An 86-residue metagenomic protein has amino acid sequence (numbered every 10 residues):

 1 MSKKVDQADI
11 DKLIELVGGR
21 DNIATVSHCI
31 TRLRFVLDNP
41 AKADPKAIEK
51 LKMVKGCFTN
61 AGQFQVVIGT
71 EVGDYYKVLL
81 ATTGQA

Functional and structural regions predicted by a protein language model:
K3-A86: Membrane-embedded alpha-helical signal segments
